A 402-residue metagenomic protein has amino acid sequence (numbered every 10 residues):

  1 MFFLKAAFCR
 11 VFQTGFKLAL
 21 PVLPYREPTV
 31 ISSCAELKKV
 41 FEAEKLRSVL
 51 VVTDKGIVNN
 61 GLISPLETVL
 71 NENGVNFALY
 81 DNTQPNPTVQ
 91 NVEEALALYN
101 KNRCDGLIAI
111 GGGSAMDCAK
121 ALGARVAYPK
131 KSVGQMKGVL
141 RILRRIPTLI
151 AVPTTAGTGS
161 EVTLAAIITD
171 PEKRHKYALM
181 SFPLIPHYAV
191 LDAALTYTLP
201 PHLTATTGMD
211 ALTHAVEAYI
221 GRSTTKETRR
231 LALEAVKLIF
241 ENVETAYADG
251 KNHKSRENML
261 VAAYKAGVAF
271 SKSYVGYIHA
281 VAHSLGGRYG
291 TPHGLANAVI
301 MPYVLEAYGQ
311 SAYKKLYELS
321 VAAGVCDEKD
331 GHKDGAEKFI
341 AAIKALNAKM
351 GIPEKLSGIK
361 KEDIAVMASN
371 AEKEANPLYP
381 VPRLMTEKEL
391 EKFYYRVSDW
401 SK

Functional and structural regions predicted by a protein language model:
M1-L79, W400-K402: An N-terminal, well-structured beta->alpha segment
F2-C9, L316, C326-K402: C-terminal charged capping/lid subdomain of soluble metabolic enzymes
S48-D54, A78-D81, L107-I110, I150 (+1 more regions): Short glycine-rich or small-residue beta-strand-to-loop segments that form or flank ligand, phosphate, metal/Fe-S
V58-K130, T245-R256: N-terminal small/polar loop signature for handling phosphorylated ligands or for N-terminal nucleophile
Q90-A193: Glycine/threonine-rich beta-strand-loop-alpha-helix active-site module that forms ligand/phosphate-binding
A165-S273, K388: Carboxylate- and glycine-rich phosphate/diphosphate-binding segment that chelates Mg2+/Mn2+
S273-K338, K344: C-terminal catalytic subdomain
